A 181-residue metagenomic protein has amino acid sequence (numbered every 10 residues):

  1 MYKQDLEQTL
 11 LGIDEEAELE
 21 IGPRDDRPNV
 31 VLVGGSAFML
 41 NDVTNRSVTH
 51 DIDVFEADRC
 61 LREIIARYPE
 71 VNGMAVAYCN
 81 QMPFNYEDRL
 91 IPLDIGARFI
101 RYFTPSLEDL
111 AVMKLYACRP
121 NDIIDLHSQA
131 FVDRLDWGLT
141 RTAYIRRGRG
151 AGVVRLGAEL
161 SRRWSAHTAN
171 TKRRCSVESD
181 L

Functional and structural regions predicted by a protein language model:
M1-L181: Compositionally biased terminal segments of proteins
